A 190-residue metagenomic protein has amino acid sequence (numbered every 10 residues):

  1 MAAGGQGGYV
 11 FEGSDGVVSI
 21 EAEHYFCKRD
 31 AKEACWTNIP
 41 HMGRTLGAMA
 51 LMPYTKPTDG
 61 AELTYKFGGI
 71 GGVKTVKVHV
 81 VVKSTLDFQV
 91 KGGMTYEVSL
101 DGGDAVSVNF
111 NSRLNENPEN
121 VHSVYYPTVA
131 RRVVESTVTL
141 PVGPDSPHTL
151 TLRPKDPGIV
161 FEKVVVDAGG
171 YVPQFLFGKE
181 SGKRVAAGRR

Functional and structural regions predicted by a protein language model:
M1-R190: Extracytoplasmic
